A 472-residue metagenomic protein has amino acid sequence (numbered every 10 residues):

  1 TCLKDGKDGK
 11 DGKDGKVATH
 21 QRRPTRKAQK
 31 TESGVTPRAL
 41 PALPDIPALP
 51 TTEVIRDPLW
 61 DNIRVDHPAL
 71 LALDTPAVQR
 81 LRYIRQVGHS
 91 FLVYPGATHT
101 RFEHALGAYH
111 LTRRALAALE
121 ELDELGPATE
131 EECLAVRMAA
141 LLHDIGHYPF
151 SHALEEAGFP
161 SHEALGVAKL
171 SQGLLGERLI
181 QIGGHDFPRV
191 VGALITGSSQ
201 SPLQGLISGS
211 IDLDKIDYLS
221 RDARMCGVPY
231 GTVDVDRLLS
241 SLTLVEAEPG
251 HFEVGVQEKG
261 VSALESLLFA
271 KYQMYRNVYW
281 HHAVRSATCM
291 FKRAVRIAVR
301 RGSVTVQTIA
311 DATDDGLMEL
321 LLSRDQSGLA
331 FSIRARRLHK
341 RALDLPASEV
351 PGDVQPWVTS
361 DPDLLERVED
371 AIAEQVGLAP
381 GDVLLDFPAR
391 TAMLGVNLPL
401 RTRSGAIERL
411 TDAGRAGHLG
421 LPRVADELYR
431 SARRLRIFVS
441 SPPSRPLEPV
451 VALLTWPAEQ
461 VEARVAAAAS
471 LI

Functional and structural regions predicted by a protein language model:
C2, H20-A135, P149-I472: Histidine-centered, transition-metal-coordinating active-site segments
L3-G15: Small-residue-biased low-complexity repeat regions
G12-G15, T25-Q29, A140: Sequence-pattern detector for short linear motifs and compositional/periodic biases rather than a specific fold
A135, A140-L141: Elongated alpha-helical scaffolds
L142, G146-H147: Short active-site segment of divalent metal-dependent hydrolases/proteases that encodes the spacing between
